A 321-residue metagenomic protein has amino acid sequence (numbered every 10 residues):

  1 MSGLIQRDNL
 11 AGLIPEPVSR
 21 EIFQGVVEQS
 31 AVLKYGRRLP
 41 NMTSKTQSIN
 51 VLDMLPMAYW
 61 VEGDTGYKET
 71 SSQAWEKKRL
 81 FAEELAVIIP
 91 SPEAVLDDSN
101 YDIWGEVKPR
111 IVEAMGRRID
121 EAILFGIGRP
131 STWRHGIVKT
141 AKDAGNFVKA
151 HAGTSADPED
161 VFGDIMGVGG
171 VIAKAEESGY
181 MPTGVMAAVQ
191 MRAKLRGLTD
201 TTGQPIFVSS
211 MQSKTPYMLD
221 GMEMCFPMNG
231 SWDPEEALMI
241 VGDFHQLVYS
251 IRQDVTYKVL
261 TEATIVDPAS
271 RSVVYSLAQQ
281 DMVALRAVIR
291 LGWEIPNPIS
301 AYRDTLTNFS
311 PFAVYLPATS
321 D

Functional and structural regions predicted by a protein language model:
M1-E21, V27-S30, L39, E62 (+1 more regions): Protruding loop/beta-arch "assembly-hinge" segments enriched in small, turn-prone residues
S2-V87, C225: Assembly/oligomerization interface modules of large self-assembling protein complexes
P17-A31, I103-V107, I111-I119, I123 (+2 more regions): Short, Φ-rich (hydrophobic/aromatic) sequence segments
T43, K139-V283, I289, D321: Extended oligomerization regions of viral-like shell subunits
L55-A58, A86, V95, R117 (+4 more regions): Short loop/turn segments at secondary-structure transitions that flank enzyme active sites
M57-V61, S99, K194-G197, Y249 (+1 more regions): Short helix/loop capping segments that flank catalytic or ligand/cofactor-binding pockets
E76-R79, V87, S91-K174, N308 (+1 more regions): Alpha-helical scaffold segments that mediate packing/assembly in large oligomeric complexes
